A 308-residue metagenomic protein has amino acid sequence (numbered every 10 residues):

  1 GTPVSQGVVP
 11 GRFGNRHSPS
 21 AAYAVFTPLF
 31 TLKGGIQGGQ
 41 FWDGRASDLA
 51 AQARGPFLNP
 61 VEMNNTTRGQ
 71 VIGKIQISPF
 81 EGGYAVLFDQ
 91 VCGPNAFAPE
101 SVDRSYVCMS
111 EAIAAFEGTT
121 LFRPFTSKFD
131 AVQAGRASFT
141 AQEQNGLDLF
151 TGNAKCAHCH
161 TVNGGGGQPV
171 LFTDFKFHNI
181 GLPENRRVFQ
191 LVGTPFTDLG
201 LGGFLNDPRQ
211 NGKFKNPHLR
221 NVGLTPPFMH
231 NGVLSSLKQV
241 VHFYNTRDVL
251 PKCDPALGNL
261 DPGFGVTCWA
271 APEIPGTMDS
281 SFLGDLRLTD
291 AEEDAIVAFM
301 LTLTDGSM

Functional and structural regions predicted by a protein language model:
G1-A50, F125-A256: Short glycine/threonine-rich turn/loop motifs
V9-D89, A96-G118, G223, H230-Q239 (+1 more regions): Periplasmic c-type cytochrome electron-transfer domains
F26, K33, T67, D89-V91 (+7 more regions): Aromatic-enriched hydrophobic runs in primary sequence
N59-E62, F122-R123, G193, K213-P217 (+1 more regions): Short amphipathic alpha-helical segments, especially helix-boundary/capping motifs
P60, G69-Q144, D148, T161-F172 (+2 more regions): Post-cleavage N-terminal segment of exported redox proteins
H218-M308: Extracellular low-complexity, Gly/Ser/Thr-rich intrinsically disordered linkers and protease-sensitive activation/hinge
